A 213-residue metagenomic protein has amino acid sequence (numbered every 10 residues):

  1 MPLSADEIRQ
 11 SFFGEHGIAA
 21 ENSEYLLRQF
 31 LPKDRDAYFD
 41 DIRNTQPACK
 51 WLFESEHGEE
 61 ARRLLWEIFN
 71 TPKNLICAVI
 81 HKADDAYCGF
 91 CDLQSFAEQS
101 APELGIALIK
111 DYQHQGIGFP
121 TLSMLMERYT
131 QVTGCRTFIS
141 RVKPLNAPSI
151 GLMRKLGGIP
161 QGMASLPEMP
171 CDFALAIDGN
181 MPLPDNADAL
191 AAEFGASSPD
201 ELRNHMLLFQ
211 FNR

Functional and structural regions predicted by a protein language model:
M1-A37, D41-N44, I80-R213: Acyl-donor (CoA/ACP) binding surface of acyl/acetyltransferases
N44-T45, G58, T71, Q131: Polar helix-capping/helix-linker motif
Q46-W66, C77: Conserved GNAT-fold acetyl-CoA-binding loop/helix
F53, N70, G195-A196: Generic surface-pattern signal
E67-K73: Short loop/turn motifs at secondary-structure junctions and domain boundaries
